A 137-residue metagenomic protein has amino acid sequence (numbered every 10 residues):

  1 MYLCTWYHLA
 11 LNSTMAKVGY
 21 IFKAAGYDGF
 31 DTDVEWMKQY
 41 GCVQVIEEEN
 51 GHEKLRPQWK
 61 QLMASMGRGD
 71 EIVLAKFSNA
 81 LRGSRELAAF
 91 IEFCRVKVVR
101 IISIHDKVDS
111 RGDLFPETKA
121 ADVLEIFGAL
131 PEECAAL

Functional and structural regions predicted by a protein language model:
M1-L137: Short, structured surface patches at the beginning of a domain
